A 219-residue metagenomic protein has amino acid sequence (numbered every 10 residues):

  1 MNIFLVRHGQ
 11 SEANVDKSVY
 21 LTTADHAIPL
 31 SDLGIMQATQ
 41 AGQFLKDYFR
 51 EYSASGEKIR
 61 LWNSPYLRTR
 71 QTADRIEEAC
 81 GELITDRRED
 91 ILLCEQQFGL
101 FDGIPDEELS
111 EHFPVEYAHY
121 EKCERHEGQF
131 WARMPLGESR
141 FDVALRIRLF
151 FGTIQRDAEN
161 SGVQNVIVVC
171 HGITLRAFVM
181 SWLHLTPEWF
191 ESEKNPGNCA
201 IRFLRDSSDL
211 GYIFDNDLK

Functional and structural regions predicted by a protein language model:
M1-N14, V115-K122: Short coil-to-beta-strand
M1-N2, V15, A41-F44, E51 (+4 more regions): Acidic, low-complexity terminal tails and accessory targeting/binding regions of phosphate-metabolizing enzymes
I3, I59, G162-G172: Generic beta-sheet signal
R7-L83: Active-site-proximal alpha-helix that buttresses catalytic centers in soluble enzyme cores
G9, G172-I173: Active-site metal-binding loops of divalent metal-dependent hydrolases
I28, A79-R146: Phosphate-handling substructures
R50-G81, T85-L92, V115-C123, R205-K219: Conserved histidine-centered catalytic loops in small-molecule metabolism enzymes
N63-S64, L145, V169-C170: Short beta-strand scaffold positions
